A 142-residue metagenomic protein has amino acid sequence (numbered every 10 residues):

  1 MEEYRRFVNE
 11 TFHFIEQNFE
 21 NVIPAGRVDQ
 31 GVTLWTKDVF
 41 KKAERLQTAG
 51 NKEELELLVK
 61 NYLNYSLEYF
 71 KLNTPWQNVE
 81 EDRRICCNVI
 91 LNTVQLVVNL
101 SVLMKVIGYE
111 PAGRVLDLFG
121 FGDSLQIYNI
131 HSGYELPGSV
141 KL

Functional and structural regions predicted by a protein language model:
M1-E3, V28-W35, N51-L58, D82-L96: Secondary-structure capping and boundary motifs in well-ordered enzyme cores
M1-V32, G122-K141: Catalytic adenosine-cofactor/nucleotide-binding cores of aminoacyl-tRNA synthetases and other
V8-A43, L63, L67-D82: Conserved, charged catalytic cores of large soluble enzymes
P24, N51, V106-E110: Alpha-helical structural elements of signaling/regulatory helical domains
F40-E53: Long, non-coiled-coil amphipathic alpha-helical linker/lever segments that couple catalytic cores to other domains
K60, N64-L142: Basic, alpha-helical terminal appendages of large translation-related enzymes
